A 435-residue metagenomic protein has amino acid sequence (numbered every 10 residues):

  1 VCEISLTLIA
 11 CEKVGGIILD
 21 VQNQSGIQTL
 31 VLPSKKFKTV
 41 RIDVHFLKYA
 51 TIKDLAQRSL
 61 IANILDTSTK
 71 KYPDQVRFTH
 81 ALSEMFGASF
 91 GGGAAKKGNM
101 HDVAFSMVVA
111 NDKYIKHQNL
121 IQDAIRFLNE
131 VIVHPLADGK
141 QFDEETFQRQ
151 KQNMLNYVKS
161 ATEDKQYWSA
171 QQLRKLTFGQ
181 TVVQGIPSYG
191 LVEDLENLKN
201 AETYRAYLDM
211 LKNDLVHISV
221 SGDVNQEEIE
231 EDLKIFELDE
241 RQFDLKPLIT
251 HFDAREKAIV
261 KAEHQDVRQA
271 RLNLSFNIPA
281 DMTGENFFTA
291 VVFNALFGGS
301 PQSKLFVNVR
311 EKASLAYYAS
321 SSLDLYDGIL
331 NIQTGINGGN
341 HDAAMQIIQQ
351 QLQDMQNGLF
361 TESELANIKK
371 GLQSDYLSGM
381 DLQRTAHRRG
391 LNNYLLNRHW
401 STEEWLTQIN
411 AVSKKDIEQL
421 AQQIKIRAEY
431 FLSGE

Functional and structural regions predicted by a protein language model:
S5-M85, L191, N197, Y204-N308 (+1 more regions): His/Glu-rich zincin catalytic helix
L30, K38-A50, A56-R58, V76-E130 (+7 more regions): M16 family metallopeptidases and their MPP-like homologs
S68-K71, D112-I115, H134-D143: Short, polar/flexible loop-turn hinges at active-site or ligand-entry regions and domain interfaces
T79, H134-K159, L245-D253, D354-G379: Acidic/histidine-enriched alpha-helical segments
A95-K97, T203-L211, S320-D324, E418-Q422: Short, flexible, solvent-exposed loop/turn segments with mixed acidic/basic and small polar residues
E144-D209: Compact, aliphatic and Gly/Pro-tolerant "microcore" segments centered on a short helix or tight beta-hairpin and their
N156-S160, A258-Q269, S374-Q383: Short, low-order "capping/linker" segments at domain edges
